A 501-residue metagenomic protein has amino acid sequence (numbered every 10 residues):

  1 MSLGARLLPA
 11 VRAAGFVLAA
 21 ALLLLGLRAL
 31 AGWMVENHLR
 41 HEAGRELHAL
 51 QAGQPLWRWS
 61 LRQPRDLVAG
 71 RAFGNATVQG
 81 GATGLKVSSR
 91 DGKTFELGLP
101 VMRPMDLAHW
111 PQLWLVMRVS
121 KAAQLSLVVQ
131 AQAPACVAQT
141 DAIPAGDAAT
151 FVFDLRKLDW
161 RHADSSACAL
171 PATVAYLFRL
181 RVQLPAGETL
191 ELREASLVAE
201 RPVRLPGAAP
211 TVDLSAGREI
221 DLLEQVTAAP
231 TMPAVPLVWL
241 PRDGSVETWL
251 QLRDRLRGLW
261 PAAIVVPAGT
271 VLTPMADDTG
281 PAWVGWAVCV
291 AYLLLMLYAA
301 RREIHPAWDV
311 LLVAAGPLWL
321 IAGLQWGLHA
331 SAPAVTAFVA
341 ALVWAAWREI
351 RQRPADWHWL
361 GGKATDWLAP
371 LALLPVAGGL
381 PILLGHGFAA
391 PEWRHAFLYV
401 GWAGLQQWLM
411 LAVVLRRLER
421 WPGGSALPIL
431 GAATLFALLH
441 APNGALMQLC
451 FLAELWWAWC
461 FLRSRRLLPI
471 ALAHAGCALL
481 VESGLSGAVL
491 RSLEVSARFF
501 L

Functional and structural regions predicted by a protein language model:
R12-A31: Hydrophobic membrane-insertion alpha-helices, especially the h-region of bacterial N-terminal signal peptides
G26-P104, W110, R201-A208, T273-M275 (+1 more regions): Glycan-recognition and processing domains
T77-S166, P185-A208: Extracellular ligand-binding interfaces
D254-P281: Short, aromatic-rich amphipathic segments at membrane interfaces that lie adjacent to a transmembrane helix or signal
M275-V290, L297-E349: Alpha-helical transmembrane segments in multi-pass membrane proteins
A314-Q325, L374-L383, A433-P442, A475-L485: Aromatic-anchored segments of alpha-helical transmembrane domains
L342-A345, A369-L438: Function-critical hydrophobic alpha-helical transmembrane segments in multi-pass membrane proteins
A445-L501: Functionally important transmembrane alpha-helices
